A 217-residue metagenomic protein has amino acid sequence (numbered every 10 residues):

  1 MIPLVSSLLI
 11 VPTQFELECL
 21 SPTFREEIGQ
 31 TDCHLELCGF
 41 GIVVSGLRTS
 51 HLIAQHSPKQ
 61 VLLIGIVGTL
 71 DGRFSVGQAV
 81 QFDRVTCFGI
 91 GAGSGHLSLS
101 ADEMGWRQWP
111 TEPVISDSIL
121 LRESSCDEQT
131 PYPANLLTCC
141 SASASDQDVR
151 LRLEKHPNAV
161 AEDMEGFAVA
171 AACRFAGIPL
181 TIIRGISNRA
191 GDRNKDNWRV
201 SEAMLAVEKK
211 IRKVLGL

Functional and structural regions predicted by a protein language model:
M1-S57, F74: N-terminal short beta-loop-beta anion/metal-coordinating cradle
S6-I10, L62, V80: Conserved beta-strand elements of the Class I
E18-S21, D71-F74, G91, D192-R193: Short glycine-/acidic-enriched loop or helix-start segments at secondary-structure transitions that form or flank
K59-V61, A159-V160: Conserved acidic residues
L70-P157: Mid-sequence, gly/pro-rich, charge-dense loop/helix-turn segments that line enzyme active sites
C140-I182, S187-D192: A C-terminal functional module that forms or caps the active site or interfaces directly with catalytic machinery
N158, I178-L180, G185-L217: Regulatory input/activation interfaces that engage signals or partners
